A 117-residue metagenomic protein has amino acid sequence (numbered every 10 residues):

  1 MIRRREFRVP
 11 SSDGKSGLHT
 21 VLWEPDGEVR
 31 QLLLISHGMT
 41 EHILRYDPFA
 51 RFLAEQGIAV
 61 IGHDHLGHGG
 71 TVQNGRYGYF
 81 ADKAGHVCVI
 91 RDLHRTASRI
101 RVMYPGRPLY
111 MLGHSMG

Functional and structural regions predicted by a protein language model:
M1-G27: N-terminal cap/lid segment of alpha/beta-hydrolase-fold proteins
R30-L33, P108: Alpha/beta-hydrolase fold active-site loops
I35, I61, L112: Conserved Rossmann-like nucleotide-binding pocket used by diverse enzymes that bind dinucleotide cofactors
H37-E41: Active-site glycine-rich loops that stabilize anionic/oxyanionic intermediates across multiple enzyme folds
I43-L44, G70: Short N-terminal helix/helix-N-cap motif within the alpha/beta-hydrolase-1
A50-R76: Conserved alpha/beta-hydrolase
A81-V102: Alpha/beta-hydrolase active-site loop
Y104-S115: Alpha/beta-hydrolase fold nucleophile elbow
